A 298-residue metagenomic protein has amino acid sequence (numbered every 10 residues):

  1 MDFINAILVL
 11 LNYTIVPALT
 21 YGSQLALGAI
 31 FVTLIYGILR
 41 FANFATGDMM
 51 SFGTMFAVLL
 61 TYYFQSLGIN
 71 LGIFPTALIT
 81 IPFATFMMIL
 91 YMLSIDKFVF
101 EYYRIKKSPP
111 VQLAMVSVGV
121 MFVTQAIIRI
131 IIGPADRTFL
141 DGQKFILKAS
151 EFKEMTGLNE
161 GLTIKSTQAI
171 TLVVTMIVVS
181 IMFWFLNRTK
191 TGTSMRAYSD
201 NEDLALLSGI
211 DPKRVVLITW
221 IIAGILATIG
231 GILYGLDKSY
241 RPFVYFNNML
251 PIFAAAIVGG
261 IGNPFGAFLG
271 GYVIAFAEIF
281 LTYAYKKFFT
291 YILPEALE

Functional and structural regions predicted by a protein language model:
M1-G28, F56, L67-I79, K106-V111 (+5 more regions): Membrane-interfacial amphipathic/re-entrant helices at transmembrane-helix boundaries
L10-L60, S94, F98-Q112, D203 (+1 more regions): Single transmembrane alpha-helix segments in multi-pass membrane proteins
Y21, E160-Y240, Y245, A267-L269: Helix-loop-helix "hairpin" substructures at the membrane interface of multi-pass membrane proteins
L34-F56, K107-V111, T191-S194, I210-P212 (+3 more regions): Short, non-helical or kinked segments that cap or interrupt transmembrane helices
I38-L39, T46-S94, G161, F288-A296: Membrane-embedded helix boundary and interhelical linker motif in transport proteins
G68-V120, L269-I274, E278: Alpha-helical transmembrane segments within multi-pass membrane transporters and channels
T76-P82, W220-A227, G231-E298: Transmembrane alpha-helical segments in multi-pass inner-membrane proteins
Y102-Y103, V111-R188, Y283-E298: Transmembrane helix-bundle core of multi-pass membrane transporters and related energy-transducing complexes
